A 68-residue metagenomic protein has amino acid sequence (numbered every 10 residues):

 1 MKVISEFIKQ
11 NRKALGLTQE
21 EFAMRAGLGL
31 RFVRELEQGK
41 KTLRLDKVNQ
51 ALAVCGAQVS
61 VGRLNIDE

Functional and structural regions predicted by a protein language model:
M1-K13: A short, Lys/Arg-rich alpha-helix, primarily the initiator
F7, T18, R44-K47: Residues that mark the N-terminal boundary/hinge immediately upstream of a DNA-recognition element
L17-F32: Short alpha-helical DNA-recognition segment
K47-G62: DNA major-groove recognition helix of helix-turn-helix/homeodomain DNA-binding modules
I66-E68: Helix-turn-helix/homeodomain-like alpha-helical modules used for DNA recognition and transcription-factor dimerization
